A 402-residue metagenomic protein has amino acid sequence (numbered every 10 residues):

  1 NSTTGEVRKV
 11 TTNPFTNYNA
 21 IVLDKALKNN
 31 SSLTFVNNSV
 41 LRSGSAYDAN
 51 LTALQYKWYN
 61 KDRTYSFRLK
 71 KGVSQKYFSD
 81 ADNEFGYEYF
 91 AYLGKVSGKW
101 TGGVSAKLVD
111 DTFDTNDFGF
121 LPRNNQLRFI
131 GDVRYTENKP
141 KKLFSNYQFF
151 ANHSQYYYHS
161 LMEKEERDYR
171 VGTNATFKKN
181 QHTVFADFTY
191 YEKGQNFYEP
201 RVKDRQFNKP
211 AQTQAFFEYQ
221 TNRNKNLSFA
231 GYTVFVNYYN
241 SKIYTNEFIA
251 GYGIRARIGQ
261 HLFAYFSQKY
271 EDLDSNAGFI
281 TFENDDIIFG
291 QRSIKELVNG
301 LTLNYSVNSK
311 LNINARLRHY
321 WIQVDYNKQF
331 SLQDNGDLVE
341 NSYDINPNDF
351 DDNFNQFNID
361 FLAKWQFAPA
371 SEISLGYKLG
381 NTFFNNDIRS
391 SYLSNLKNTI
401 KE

Functional and structural regions predicted by a protein language model:
N1-Y47: A conserved hydrophobic secondary-structure block that centers on an alpha-helix together with its immediately flanking
Y47-A49, D62-E402: Exposed, low-structure sequence patches enriched in small/polar residues
A53: Hydrophobic/aromatic beta-strand elements that line small-molecule binding cavities or substrate pockets in beta-rich
